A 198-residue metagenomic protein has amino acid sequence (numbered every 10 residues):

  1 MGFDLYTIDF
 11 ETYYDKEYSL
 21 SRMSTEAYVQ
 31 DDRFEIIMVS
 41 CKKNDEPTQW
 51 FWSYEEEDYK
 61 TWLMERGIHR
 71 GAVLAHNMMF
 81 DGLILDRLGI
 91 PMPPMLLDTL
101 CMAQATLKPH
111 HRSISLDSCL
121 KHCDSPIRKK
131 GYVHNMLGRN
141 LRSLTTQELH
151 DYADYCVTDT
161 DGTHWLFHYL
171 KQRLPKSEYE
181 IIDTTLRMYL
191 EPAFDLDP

Functional and structural regions predicted by a protein language model:
M1-F34: Entry/capping segment at the start of metal-dependent catalytic domains with acidic active-site entry clusters
M1-G2, M64-R70: Flexible, charged surface loops at secondary-structure boundaries
D4-Y6, G71-A72, P93, P192: The start of beta-strands in P-loop NTPase/AAA+ ATPase cores
D15-S21, Q30, W52-Y54, M64-E65 (+1 more regions): A short linear-motif detector with a strong N-terminal bias
K16-S19, K176-P198: Common nucleic-acid-contacting/processivity interface regions adjacent to the catalytic cores of nucleic-acid enzymes
L20-R22, M64-R66, H111-R112, H168-L170 (+1 more regions): Surface-exposed beta-strand edges and their flanking turn/coil or helix-capping segments
A27-R33, C41, L63-R66: Short secondary-structure boundary/capping segments within folded domains
F34-I37, C41, D45-K60, G71-K171 (+3 more regions): Active-site-proximal helix-loop-helix substrate-binding element of RNase H-like nuclease domains
